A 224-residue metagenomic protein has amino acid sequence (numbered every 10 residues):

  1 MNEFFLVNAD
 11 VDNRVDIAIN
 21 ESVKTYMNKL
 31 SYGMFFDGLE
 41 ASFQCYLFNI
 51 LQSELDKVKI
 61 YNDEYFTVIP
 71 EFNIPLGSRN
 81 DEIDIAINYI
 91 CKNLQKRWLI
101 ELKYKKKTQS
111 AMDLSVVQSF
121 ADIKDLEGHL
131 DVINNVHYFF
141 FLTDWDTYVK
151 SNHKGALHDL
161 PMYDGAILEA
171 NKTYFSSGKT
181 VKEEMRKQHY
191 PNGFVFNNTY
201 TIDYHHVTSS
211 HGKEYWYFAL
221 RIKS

Functional and structural regions predicted by a protein language model:
M1-S22: N-terminal hydrophobic or amphipathic helices/low-complexity stretches enriched in small/hydrophobic/Pro/Gly
F5, A9, G33-A41, D113-V116: Short, charged/polar micro-motifs that form catalytic or ligand-binding hotspots
V15-E71: Acidic-basic catalytic patches of nuclease active cores, encompassing PD-(D/E)XK and other metal-cofactor nuclease
S53-K57, K92, D131-I133: Secondary-structure boundary elements
Y61-W98, V207-S209: Active-site metal-binding core of divalent-cation-utilizing nuclease and nuclease-like domains
A86, E101, A219-R221: Short, well-ordered beta-strand micro-motif
Q95-D159: Catalytic cores of nucleic-acid endonucleases
D131, V136-S224: Domain-level recognition of nuclease-like catalytic cores that cleave nucleotide substrates
